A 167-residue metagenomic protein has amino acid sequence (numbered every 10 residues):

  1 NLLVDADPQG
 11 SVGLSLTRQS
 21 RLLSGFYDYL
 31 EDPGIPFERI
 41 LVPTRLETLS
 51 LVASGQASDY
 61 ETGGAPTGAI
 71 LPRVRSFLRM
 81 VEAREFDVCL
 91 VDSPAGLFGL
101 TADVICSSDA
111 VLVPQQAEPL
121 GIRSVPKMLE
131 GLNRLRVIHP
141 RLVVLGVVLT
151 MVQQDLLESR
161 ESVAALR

Functional and structural regions predicted by a protein language model:
N1-R167: P-loop NTP-binding core
